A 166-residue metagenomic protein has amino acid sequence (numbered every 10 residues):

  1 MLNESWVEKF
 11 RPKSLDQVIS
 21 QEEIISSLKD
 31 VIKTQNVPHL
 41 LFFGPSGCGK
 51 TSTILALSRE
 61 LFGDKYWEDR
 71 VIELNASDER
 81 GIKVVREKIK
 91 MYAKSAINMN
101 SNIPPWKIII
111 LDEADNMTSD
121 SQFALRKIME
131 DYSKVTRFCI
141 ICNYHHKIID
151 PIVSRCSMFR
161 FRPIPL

Functional and structural regions predicted by a protein language model:
M1-L166: P-loop/Walker A NTP-binding region and its immediately flanking N-terminal helices in P-loop NTPase folds
